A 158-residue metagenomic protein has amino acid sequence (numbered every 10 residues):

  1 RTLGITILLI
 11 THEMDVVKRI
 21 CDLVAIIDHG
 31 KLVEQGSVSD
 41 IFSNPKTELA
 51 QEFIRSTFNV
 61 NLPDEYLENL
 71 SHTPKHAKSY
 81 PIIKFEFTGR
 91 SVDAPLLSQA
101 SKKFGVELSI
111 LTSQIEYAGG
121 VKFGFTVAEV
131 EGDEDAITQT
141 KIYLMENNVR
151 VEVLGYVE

Functional and structural regions predicted by a protein language model:
R1-L3: Helical segment within the ABC ATPase nucleotide-binding domain
T11-H12: H-loop/switch region of ABC-family ATPase nucleotide-binding domains
V17-R19: A short, surface-exposed alpha-helical micro-motif characterized by mixed small hydrophobic and charged/polar residues
Q35-G36, N44: ABC ATPase "signature
R55-V130, G155-E158: ABC ATPase nucleotide-binding domains
E131-A136: Helix N-cap motif at beta-to-alpha junctions
